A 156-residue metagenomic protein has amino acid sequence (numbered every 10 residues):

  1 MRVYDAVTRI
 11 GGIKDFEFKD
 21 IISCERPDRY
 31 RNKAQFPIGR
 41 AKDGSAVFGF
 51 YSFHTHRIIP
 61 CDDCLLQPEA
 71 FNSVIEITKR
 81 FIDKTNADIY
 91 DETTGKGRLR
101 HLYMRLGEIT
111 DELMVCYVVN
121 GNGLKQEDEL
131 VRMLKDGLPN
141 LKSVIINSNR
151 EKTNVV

Functional and structural regions predicted by a protein language model:
M1-V156: Accessory RNA-recognition modules of RNA-modification enzymes
